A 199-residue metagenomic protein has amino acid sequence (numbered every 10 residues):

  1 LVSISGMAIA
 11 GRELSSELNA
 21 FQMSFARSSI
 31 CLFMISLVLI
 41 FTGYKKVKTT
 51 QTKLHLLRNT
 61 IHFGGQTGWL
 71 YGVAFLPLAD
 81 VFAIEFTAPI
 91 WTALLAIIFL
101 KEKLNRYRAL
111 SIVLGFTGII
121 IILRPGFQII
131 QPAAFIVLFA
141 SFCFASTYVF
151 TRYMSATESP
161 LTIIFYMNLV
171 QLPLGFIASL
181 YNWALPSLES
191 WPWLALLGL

Functional and structural regions predicted by a protein language model:
L1-I9, S36, N59-T67, P89-L94 (+4 more regions): Hydrophobic/small/kink-forming positions within alpha-helical transmembrane segments of polytopic membrane proteins
L1-Q22, I129-Y153, L196: Glycine-/small-residue-enriched transmembrane alpha-helix faces in small-molecule transporters and effluxers
S16-Q22, G68-E85, A156-L161: Structural motif at transmembrane-helix junctions in multi-pass transporters
Q22-L37, S155-L199: Hydrophobic alpha-helical transmembrane segments of multi-pass integral membrane proteins, especially transporters
L39, K45-G68, P132-A140, L185-L199: Loop-to-transmembrane-helix transition segments
Y71, A88-L110: C-terminal transmembrane-helix exit sites in multi-pass transporters
Y71-D80, R124-P132, A156, L180-L188: Membrane-interface helix caps and helix-loop-helix hairpins in membrane proteins
Y107-L123: Hydrophobic transmembrane alpha-helices of multi-pass small-molecule transport proteins
